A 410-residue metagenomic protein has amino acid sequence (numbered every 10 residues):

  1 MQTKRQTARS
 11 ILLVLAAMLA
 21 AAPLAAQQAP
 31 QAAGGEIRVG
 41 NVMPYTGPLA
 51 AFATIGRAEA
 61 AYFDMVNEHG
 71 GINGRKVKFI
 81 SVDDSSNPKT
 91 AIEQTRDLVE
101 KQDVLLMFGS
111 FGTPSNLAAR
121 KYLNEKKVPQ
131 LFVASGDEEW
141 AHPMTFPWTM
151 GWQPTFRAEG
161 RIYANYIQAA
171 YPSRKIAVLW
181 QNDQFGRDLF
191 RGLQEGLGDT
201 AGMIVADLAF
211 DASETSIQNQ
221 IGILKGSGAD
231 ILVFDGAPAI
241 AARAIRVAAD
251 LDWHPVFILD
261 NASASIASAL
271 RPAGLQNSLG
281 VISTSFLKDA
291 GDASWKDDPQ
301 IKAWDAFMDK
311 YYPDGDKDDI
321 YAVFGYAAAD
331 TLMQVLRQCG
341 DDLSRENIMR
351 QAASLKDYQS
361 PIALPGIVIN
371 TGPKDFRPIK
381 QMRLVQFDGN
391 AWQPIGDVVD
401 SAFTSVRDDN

Functional and structural regions predicted by a protein language model:
M1-R38, V406-N410: Short, low-complexity disordered leader/linker segments with a strong preference for bacterial N-terminal type II
Q28-A29, E36, A51-R57, H69-H142 (+3 more regions): Beta-alpha junction/loop-to-helix N-cap segments that form part of ligand/metal-binding clefts
I37-A60, V82-K89, F111-G112, L179-R187 (+2 more regions): Extracytoplasmic "Venus flytrap"
Y45-P48, D84-K89, G112-L117, S135-W140 (+8 more regions): Solvent-exposed loop/turn segments at secondary-structure junctions within structured extracellular/periplasmic domains
A51, I55-Y62, A91-T95, D103 (+15 more regions): Stable alpha-helical elements in mature extracytoplasmic
K89, K101-A206, F257-S283: Extracytoplasmic ligand/sensor domains, especially the bilobed periplasmic-binding protein
A248-F324, V398-D409: Extracellular/periplasmic periplasmic-binding protein-like sensory domains
K310, D314-V323, M333-P394: Segments of small-molecule ligand-sensing domains
